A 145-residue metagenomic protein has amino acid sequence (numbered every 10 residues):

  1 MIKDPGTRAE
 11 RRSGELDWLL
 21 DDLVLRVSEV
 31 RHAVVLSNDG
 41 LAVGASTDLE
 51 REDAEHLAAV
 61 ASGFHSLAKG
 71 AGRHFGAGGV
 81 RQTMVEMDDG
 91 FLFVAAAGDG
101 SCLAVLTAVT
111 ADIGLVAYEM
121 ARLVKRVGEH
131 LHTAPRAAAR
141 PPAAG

Functional and structural regions predicted by a protein language model:
M1-V30, D39-G145: Acidic, low-complexity cytosolic segments
